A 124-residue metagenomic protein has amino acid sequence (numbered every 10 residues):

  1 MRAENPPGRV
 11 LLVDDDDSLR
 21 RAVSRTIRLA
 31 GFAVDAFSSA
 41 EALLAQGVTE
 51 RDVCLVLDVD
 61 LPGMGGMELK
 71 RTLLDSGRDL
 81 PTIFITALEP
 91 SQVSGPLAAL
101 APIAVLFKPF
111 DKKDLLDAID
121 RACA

Functional and structural regions predicted by a protein language model:
M1-L11, D17-R21, D35, L44-A45 (+2 more regions): Non-catalytic signal-transmission and effector/linker regions of two-component phosphorelay proteins
R21-L29: Charged docking surfaces used in two-component/phosphorelay signaling
A36-C54: Acidic, metal-coordinating helix/loop segments flanking the phosphotransfer/catalytic sites of two-component signaling
S38-S39, G65-E68: Acidic catalytic/metal-coordinating carboxylates
D52, G66, P96-V105: As written
I85-T86: Hydrophobic/aromatic residues positioned on beta-strands within the core alpha/beta folds
K108: A Lys-centered signature of the CheY-like receiver
